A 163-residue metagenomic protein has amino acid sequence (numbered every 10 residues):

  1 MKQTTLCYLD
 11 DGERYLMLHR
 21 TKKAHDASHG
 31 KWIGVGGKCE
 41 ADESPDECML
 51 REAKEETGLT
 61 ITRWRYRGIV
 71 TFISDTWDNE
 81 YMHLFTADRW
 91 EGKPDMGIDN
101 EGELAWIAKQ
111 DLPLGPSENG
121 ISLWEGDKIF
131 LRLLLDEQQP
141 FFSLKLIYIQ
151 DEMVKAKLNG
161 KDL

Functional and structural regions predicted by a protein language model:
M1-M17, K38-E40: Conserved N-terminal beta-strand and adjoining loop/helix that marks the start of the Nudix/MutT-like hydrolase domain
Q3-T5, E80, G102, L144: Change "...and in nucleic-acid phosphodiester-cleaving endonucleases..." to "...and in nucleic-acid processing enzymes
H25-G30: A conserved beta-turn-beta hairpin within the catalytic core of GNAT-like acetyltransferases that forms part
W32-K38: Short glycine-enriched, charge-decorated loop/helix-capping segments at active-site entrances that position
C39-T62, F72-G126, L133-L134, V154-L163: Unchanged
Q139-L163: Mid-protein regulatory/catalytic core that forms ligand/cofactor-binding pockets and protein-protein interaction
